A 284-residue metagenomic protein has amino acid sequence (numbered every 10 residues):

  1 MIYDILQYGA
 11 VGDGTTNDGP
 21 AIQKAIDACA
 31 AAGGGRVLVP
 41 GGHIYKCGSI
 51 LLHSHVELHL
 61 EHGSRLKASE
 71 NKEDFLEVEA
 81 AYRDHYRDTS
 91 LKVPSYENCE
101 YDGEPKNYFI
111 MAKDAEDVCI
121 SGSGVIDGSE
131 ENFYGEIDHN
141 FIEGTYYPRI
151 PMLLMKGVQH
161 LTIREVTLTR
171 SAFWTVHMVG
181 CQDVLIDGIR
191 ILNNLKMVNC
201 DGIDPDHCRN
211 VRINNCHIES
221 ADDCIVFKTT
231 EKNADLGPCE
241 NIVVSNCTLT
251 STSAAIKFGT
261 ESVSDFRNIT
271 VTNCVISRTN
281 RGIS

Functional and structural regions predicted by a protein language model:
M1-S284: Extracellular/periplasmic carbohydrate-active domains that bind, remodel, or depolymerize complex polysaccharides
